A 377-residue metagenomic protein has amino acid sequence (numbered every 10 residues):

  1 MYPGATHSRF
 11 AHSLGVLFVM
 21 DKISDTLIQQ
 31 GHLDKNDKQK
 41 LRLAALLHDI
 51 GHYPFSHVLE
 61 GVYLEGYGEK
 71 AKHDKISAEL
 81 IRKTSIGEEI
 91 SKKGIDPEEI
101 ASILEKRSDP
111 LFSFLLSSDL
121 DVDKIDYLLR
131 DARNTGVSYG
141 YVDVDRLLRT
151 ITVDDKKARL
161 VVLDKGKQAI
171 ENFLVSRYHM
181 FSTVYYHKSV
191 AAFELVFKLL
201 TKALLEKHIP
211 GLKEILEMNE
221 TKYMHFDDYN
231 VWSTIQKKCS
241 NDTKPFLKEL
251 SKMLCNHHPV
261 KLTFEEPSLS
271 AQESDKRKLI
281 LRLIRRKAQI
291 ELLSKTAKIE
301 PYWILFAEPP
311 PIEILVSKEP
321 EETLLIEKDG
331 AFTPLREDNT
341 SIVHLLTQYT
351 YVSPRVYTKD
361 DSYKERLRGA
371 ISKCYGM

Functional and structural regions predicted by a protein language model:
M1-K40, I50-M377: Histidine-centered, transition-metal-coordinating active-site segments
A45-L46: Elongated alpha-helical scaffolds
